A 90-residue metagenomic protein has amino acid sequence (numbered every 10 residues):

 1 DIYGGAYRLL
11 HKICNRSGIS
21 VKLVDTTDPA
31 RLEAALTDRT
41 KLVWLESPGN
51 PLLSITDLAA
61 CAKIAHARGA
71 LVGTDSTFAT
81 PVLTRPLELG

Functional and structural regions predicted by a protein language model:
D1-G90: Conserved PLP-enzyme active-site core in the AAT-like
